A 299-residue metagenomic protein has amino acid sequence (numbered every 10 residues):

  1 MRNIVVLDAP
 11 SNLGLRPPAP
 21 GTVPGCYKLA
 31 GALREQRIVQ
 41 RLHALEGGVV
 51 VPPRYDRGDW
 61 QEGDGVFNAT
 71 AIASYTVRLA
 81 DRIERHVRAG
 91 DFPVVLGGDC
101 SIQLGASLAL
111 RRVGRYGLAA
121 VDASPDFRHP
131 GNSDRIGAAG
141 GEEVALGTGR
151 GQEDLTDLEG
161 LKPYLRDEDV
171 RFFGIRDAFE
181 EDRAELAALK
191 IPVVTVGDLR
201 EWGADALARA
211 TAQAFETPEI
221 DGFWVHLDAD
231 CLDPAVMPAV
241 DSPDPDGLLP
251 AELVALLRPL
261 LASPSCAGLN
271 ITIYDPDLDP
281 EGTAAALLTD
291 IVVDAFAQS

Functional and structural regions predicted by a protein language model:
R2-S299: Conserved alpha-helical scaffold segments that buttress catalytic/binding sites
